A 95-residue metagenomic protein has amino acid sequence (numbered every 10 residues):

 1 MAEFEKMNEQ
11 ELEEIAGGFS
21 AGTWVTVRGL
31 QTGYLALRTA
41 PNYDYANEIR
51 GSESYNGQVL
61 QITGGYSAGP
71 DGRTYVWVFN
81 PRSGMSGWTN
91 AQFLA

Functional and structural regions predicted by a protein language model:
M1, T23, G64: Residue-level detector of functional hotspots within protein domains
M1-E11: Short, low-complexity N-terminal segments with a bias toward positive charge
A2, E48-I49: A structural connector/turn signal
E3, Y34, Y75: Conserved beta-strand and immediately adjacent loop positions that scaffold enzyme active sites
Q10-P41, S52-N56, A95: SH3-family beta-barrel domains
G51-A95: SH3/SH3-like beta-barrel superfamily modules
